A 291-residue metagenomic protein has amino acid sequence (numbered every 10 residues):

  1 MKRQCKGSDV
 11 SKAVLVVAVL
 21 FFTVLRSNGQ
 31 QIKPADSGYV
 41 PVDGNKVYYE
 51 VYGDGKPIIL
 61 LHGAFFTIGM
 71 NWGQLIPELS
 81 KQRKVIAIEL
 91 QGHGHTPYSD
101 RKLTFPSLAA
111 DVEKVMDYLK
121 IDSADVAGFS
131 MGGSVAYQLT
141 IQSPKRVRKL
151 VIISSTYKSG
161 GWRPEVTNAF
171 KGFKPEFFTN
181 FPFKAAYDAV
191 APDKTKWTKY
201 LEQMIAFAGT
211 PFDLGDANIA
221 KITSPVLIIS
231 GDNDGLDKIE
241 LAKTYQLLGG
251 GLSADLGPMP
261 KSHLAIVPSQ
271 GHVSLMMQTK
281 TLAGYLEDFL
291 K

Functional and structural regions predicted by a protein language model:
K2-I58, Q82, K291: Alpha/beta-hydrolase fold catalytic core
N45-H95: Conserved HGGG/HGGXW glycine-rich cap/lid loop of the alpha/beta-hydrolase fold
P77, D232-Q270, M276: Conserved loop-alpha-helix segment in the C-terminal half of the alpha/beta-hydrolase fold that carries the catalytic
A87-A127, M276: Active-site loop/oxyanion-hole signature of alpha/beta-hydrolase fold enzymes
S134-Q142, R148-K184: Flexible "cap/lid" loop of the alpha/beta hydrolase fold
Q203-N218: Active-site nucleophile elbow and catalytic-triad environment of alpha/beta-hydrolase enzymes
I222, I228-S230: Short beta-strand/loop motif that positions the catalytic acidic residue of the alpha/beta-hydrolase fold
L275-D288: Post-His helix in hydrolase/transferase enzymes
